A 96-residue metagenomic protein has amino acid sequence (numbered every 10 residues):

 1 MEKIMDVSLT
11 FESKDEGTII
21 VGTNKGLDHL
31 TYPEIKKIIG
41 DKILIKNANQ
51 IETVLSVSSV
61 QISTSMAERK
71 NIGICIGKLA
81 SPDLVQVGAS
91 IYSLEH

Functional and structural regions predicted by a protein language model:
E2-H96: Beta-strand/loop-dominated core regions that host nucleotide or nucleotide-derived cofactor-binding catalytic loops
